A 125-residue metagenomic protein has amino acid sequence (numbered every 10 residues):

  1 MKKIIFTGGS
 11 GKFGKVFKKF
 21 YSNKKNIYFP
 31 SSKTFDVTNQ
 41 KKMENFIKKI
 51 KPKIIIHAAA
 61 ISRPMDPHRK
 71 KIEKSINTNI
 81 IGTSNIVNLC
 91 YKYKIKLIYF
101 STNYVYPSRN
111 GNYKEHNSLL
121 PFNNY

Functional and structural regions predicted by a protein language model:
M1-K24: N-terminal Rossmann NAD(P)H-binding glycine-rich loop of SDR-like oxidoreductase domains
T7, K53-A58, Y99-F100: Rossmann-fold scaffold of SDR-type NAD(P)-dependent oxidoreductases
G14, P64-M65, P107-S108: Glycine/Thr-rich phosphate-binding loops of Rossmann-like dinucleotide-binding domains
S22-F46: Adenosine-cofactor binding site in Rossmann-like domains, unifying the SAM/SAH pocket of S-adenosylmethionine-dependent
K24, I50, L89-Y93: Helix C-cap/helix->beta junction micro-motif
Q40-T78: NAD(P)H-binding glycine-rich loop region in Rossmannoid oxidoreductase-like domains and their noncatalytic homologs
R69-N85, K92, V105-Y125: Catalytic helix-loop patch of NAD(P)-dependent Rossmann-fold dehydrogenases
